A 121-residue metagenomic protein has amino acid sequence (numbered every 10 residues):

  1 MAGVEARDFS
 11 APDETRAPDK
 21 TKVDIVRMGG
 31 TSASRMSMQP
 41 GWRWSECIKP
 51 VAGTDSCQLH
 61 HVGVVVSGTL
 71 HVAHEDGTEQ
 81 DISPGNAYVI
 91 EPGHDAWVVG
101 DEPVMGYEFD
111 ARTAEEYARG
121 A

Functional and structural regions predicted by a protein language model:
M1-S37, S45, A121: A short, N-terminal "cap"/entry segment at the start of jelly-roll beta-barrel domains of the cupin/DSBH fold
A2-F9, W97-A121: Double-stranded beta-helix
T31, P50-D76: Glycine- and acidic-residue-biased ligand/ion/polar-headgroup-sensing regions
R35-S56: Conserved short histidine dyad/triad with adjacent acidic residue
M36-M38, G63, Y88: Conserved GNAT-family N-acetyltransferase fold
R43-W44, G68-A73, A96: Short beta-strand segments in beta-sandwich/barrel cores
V66-S67, P92, G100: A cytosolic small-molecule/anion-sensing beta-strand core signal
H74-G93: Short acidic-glycine-tyrosine-enriched beta hairpin
